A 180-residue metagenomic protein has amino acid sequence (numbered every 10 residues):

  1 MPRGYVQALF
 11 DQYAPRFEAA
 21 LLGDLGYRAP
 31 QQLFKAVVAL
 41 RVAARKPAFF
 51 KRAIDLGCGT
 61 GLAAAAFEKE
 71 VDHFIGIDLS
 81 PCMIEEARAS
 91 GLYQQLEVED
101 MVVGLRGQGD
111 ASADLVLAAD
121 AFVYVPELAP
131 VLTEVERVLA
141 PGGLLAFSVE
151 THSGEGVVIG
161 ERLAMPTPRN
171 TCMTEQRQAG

Functional and structural regions predicted by a protein language model:
M1-R16: N-terminal, positively charged/glycine-rich alpha-helical extensions of SAM-dependent methyltransferases
R16-R28: Class I SAM-dependent methyltransferase Rossmann-like catalytic core, especially the SAM/SAH-binding loop
G26-F49: Conserved alpha-helix/loop element of class I SAM-dependent methyltransferases that forms part of the SAM/SAH-binding
R52-I54, G59-L105: Class I SAM-dependent methyltransferase SAM/SAH-binding core
V98, A118-A121: A short beta-strand submotif of the Rossmann-like class I SAM-dependent methyltransferase core that lines
R106-V116: A short acidic, Gly/Pro-enriched loop at the edge of an enzyme's catalytic core that lines a small-molecule cofactor
A129-P141: A short glycine-rich, Lys/Arg-flanked "PGG" loop and its adjoining helix->strand segment in the class I
L144-M173: Conserved class I S-adenosyl-L-methionine
